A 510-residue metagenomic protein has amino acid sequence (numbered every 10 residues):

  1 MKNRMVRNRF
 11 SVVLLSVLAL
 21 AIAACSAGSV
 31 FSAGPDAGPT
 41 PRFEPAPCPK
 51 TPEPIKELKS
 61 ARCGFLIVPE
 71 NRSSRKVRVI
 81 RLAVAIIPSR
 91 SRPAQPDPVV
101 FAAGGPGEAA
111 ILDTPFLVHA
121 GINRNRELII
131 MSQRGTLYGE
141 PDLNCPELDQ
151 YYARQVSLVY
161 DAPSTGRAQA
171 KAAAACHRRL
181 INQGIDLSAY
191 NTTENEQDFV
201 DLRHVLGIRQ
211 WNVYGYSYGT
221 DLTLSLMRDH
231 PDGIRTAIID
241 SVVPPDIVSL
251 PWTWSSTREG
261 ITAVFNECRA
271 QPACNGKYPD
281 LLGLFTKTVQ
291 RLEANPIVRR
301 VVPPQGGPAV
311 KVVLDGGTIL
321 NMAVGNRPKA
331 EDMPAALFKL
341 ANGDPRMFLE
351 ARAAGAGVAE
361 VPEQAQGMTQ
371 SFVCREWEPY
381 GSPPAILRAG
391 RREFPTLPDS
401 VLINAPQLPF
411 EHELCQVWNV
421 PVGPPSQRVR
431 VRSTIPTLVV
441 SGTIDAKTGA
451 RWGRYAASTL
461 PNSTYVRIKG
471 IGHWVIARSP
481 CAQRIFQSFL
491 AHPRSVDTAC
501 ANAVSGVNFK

Functional and structural regions predicted by a protein language model:
N3-V30, F199: Secretory targeting and sorting signals
R4, C25-R167, H204, L282-T288 (+4 more regions): Catalytic-loop region of hydrolases
A109, Q197, G215-S225: Glycine-rich nucleophile elbow surrounding the catalytic serine of serine-hydrolase chemistry
N144-Q155, T223-T288, L320-N326, F338-D344 (+1 more regions): A catalytic-pocket lid/entrance helix-loop region that shapes and gates access to the active site across common
I181, E196-Q210: Conserved acidic catalytic loop of the alpha/beta-hydrolase fold
G283-I435, R478-S479, R484, R494-S495: Alpha/beta-hydrolase fold active-site neighborhood
A446-R451: Conserved alpha/beta-hydrolase "acid-adjacent" motif
K469-V475: Histidine-bearing beta->alpha loop at or near hydrolase active sites
